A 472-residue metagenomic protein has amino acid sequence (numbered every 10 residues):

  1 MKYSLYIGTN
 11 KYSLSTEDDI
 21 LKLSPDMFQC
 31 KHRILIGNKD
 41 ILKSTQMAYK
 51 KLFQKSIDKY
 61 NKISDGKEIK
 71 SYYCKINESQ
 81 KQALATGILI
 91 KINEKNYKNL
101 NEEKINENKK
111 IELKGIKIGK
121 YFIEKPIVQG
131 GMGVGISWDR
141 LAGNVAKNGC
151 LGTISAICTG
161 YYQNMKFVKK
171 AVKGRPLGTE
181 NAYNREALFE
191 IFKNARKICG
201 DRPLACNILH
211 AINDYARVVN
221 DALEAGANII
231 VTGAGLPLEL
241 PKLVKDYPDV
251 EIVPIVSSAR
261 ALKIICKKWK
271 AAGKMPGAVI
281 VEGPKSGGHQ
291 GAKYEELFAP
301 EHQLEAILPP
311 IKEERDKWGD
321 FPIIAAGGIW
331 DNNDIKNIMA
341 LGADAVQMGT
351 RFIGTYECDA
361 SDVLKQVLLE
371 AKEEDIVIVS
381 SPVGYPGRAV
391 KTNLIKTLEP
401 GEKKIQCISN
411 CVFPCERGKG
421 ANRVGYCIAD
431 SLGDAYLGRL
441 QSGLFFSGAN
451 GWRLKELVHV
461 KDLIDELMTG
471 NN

Functional and structural regions predicted by a protein language model:
M1-K104: Solvent-exposed alpha-helical segments and adjacent loops that form catalytic or protein-interaction surfaces
P25-D26, A222, A271, I338: Structural motif
I34-L35, T153, V231, I280 (+2 more regions): Structural motif
K98, N106-I111, D465-N472: N-terminal charge/polar-biased segments
E103-W318: Active-site entrance/lid segments in N-terminal catalytic domains of soluble metabolic enzymes
V128, S286-I324, W330-N472: Conserved active-site-proximal phosphate/metal-binding subdomains
I136, I329-W330: Residue-level detector of alpha-helix initiation sites
